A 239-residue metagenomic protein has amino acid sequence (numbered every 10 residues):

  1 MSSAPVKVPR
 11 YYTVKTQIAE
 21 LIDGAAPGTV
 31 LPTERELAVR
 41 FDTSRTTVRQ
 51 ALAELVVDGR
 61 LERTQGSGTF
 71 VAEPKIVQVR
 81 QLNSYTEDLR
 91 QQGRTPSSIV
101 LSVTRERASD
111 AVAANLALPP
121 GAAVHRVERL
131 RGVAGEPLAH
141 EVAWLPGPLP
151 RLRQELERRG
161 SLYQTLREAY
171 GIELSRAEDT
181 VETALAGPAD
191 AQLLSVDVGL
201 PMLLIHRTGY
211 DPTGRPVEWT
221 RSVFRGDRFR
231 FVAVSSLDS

Functional and structural regions predicted by a protein language model:
M1-R45, Q50-A53, Q91: Extreme N-terminal segment that seeds HTH/winged-HTH DNA-binding domains in transcriptional regulators
K7-K15, T33, S67-N83: Short, cationic-aromatic polyanion-contact patches
L31, V56-G66, A72: Beta-hairpin "wing" of winged helix-turn-helix
V39, R45-T46, Q50-D58, E62-R63 (+2 more regions): Extended, compositionally biased flexible segments
P96-S239: C-terminal all-alpha effector/ligand-binding and dimerization domain of prokaryotic HTH-type transcriptional repressors
